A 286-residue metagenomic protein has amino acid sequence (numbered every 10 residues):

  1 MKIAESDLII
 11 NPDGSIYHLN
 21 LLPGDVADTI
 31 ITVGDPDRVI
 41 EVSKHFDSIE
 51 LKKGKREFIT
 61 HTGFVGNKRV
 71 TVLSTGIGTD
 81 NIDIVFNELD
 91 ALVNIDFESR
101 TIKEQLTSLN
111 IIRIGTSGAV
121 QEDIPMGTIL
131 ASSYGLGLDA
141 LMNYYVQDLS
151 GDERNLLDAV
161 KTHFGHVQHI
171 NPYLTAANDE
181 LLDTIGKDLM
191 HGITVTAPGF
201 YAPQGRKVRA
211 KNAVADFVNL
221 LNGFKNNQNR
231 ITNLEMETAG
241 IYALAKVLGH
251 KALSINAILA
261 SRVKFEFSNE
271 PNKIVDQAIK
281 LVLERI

Functional and structural regions predicted by a protein language model:
M1-Y173: Metabolite-binding pocket within alpha/beta catalytic cores that recognizes anionic/polar moieties
T32, P36-V39, T75-I82, F86 (+5 more regions): Generic structural signal for well-ordered, non-membrane alpha-helical segments in soluble metabolic enzymes
G118, G135, V195-A202, G240 (+1 more regions): Glycine-rich beta-alpha junction loops
D139, A202-Q204, I241-L244, S261-F267: Short active-site-adjacent structural elements
R154-N226: Active-site rim beta-loop-alpha module in soluble metabolic enzymes
Q228-T232: Short pre-catalytic strand/loop immediately N-terminal to key active-site residues, enriched for Gly-Thr
L234-H250, I255: Short glycine-rich, acidic/polar surface loops and turns
S261-I286: His/Asp/Glu-rich mid-to-C-terminal helical/loop segments that flank catalytic regions of hydrolases
